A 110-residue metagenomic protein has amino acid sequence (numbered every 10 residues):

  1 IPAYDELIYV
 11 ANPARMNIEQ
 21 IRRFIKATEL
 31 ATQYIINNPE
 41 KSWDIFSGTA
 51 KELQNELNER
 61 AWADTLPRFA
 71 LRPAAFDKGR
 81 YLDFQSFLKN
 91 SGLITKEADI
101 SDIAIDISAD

Functional and structural regions predicted by a protein language model:
I1-E6, Y81: Short Pro/Gly-enriched coil loops immediately N-terminal to beta-strands
P2-Y4, D64-L66, I105-I107: Short secondary-structure boundary/hinge segments and terminal tails
Y4-Q20: A bilobed periplasmic-binding-protein/Venus flytrap-type ligand-binding module shared by bacterial periplasmic
N12, D77, A104-S108: Residue-level signal for threonine
N17-T95: Secondary-structure end/capping motifs
K96-D110: Hinge/cleft segment of the Venus flytrap/periplasmic-binding protein
